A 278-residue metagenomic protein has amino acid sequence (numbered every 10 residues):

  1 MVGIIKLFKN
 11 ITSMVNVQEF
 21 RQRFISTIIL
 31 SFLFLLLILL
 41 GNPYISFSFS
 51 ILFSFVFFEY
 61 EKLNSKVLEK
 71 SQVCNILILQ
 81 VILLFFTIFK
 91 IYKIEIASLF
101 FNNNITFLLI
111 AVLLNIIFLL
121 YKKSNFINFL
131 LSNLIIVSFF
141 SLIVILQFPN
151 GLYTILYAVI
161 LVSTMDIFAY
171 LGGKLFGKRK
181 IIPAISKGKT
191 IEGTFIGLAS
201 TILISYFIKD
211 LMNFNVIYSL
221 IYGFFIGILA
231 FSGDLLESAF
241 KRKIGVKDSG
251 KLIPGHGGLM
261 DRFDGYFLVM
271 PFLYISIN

Functional and structural regions predicted by a protein language model:
V2-T190, T194-F224: Membrane-embedded alpha-helical bundles of polytopic integral membrane proteins
F8, R242-K243: Peri-membrane helix termini and adjoining interfacial loops of integral membrane proteins
F24, Y60, I167, L235-S238 (+1 more regions): Generic detector of well-ordered alpha-helical packing
T164-K174, A230-R242: Short helical (or helix-break) motifs at transmembrane helix termini and adjacent helical loops in multi-pass membrane
K241, Y266-F272: C-terminal transmembrane helix pair
K243-G265: Interfacial loop-to-transmembrane junctions
Y274-N278: Juxtamembrane boundary at the C-terminal end of a transmembrane helix
